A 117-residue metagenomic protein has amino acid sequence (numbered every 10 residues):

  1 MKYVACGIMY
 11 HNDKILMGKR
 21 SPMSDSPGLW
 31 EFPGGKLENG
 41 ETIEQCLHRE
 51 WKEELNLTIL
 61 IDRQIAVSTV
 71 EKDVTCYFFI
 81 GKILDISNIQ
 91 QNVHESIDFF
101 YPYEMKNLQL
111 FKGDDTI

Functional and structural regions predicted by a protein language model:
M1-L16, K36: Conserved N-terminal beta-strand and adjoining loop/helix that marks the start of the Nudix/MutT-like hydrolase domain
Y3, V67-I89, D98-P102: Active-site-adjacent beta-strand/loop module that shapes the phosphate/pyrophosphate-binding cleft
M9-Y10, M17, G81, F99: Conserved hydrophobic "DFG−1" position in protein kinase catalytic cores
S24-G28: A conserved beta-turn-beta hairpin within the catalytic core of GNAT-like acetyltransferases that forms part
F32-I65: The catalytic Nudix box helix
Q90-I117: Nudix hydrolase/Nudix homology domain
